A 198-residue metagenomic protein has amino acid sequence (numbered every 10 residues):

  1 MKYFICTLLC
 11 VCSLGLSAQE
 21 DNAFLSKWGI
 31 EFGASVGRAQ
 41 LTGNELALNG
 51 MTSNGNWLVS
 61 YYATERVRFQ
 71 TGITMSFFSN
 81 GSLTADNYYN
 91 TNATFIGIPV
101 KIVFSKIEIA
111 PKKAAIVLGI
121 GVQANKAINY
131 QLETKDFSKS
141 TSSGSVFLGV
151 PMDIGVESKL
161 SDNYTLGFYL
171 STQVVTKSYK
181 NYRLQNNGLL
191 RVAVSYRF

Functional and structural regions predicted by a protein language model:
M1-S26: Cleavable N-terminal export/targeting peptides
A18-Y61, R197: Short glycine/proline- and aromatic-enriched beta-strand/turn motifs that initiate or cap beta-hairpins
Q19-W28, E65-R66, I107-A115, L160-Y164: Short loop/turn motifs that connect adjacent beta-strands in outer-membrane beta-barrel proteins
S26-W28, N49-S53, N92-I98, A114 (+2 more regions): Residues that define the transmembrane beta-barrel architecture of outer-membrane proteins
I30-R38, T71-M75, L118-K126, V156 (+1 more regions): Transmembrane beta-barrel strands of outer-membrane/channel proteins
L41-L48, G81-N87, I128-F137, Y179-N186: Outer-membrane beta-barrel translocator domains and adjoining extracellular loop/strand segments of Gram-negative
S60-K135, S195-F198: Gram-negative (and chloroplast) outer-membrane scaffold detector with strong preference for beta-barrel transmembrane
G72, S76-L83, A93-F95, T141 (+1 more regions): Predominantly the C-terminal beta-signal and adjacent terminal strand-loop region of outer-membrane beta-barrel
